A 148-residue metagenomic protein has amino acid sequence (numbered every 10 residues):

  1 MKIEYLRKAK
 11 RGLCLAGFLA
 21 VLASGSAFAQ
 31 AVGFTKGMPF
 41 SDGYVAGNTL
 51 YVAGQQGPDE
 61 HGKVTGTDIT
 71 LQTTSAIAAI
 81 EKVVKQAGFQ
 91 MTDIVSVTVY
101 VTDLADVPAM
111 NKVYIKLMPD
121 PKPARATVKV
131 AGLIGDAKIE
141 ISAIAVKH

Functional and structural regions predicted by a protein language model:
K2-A78, K82-V95, V101-H148: N-terminal presequence-like segments and the immediate start of the first folded domain
